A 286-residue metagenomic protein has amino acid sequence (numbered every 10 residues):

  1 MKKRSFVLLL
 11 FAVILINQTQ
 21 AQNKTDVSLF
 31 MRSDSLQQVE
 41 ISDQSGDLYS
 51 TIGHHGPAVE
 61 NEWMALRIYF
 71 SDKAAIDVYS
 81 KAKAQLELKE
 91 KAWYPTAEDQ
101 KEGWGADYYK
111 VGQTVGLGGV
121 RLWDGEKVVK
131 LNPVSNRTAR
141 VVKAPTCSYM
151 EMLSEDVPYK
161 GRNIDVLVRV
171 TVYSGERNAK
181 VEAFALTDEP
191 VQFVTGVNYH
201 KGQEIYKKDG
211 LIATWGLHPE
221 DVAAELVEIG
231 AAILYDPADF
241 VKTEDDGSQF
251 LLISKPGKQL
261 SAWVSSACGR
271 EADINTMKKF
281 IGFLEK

Functional and structural regions predicted by a protein language model:
M1-N23: Bacterial Sec-dependent N-terminal signal peptides
N23-K130: Solvent-exposed N-terminal domain segments of exported/luminal and surface proteins
G46, I229-K286: Beta-strand-rich recognition/accessory modules
G105-Y173: Extended, loop-rich substrate-binding clefts of extracytoplasmic carbohydrate-active enzymes
A139-T146, S174-E176, A185-Q192, I253-Q259: A short, structured loop/turn motif at beta-sheet edges
E151-L153, R169-T171, E182-F184, G196 (+1 more regions): Residue-level recognition of well-ordered beta-strand positions that form the cores of beta-sheet-rich folds across
V166, N178-K208: Acidic (Asp/Glu-rich), glycine- and aromatic
L186, Y199-G257: Accessory, usually C-terminal, subdomains that scaffold auxiliary metal cofactors
